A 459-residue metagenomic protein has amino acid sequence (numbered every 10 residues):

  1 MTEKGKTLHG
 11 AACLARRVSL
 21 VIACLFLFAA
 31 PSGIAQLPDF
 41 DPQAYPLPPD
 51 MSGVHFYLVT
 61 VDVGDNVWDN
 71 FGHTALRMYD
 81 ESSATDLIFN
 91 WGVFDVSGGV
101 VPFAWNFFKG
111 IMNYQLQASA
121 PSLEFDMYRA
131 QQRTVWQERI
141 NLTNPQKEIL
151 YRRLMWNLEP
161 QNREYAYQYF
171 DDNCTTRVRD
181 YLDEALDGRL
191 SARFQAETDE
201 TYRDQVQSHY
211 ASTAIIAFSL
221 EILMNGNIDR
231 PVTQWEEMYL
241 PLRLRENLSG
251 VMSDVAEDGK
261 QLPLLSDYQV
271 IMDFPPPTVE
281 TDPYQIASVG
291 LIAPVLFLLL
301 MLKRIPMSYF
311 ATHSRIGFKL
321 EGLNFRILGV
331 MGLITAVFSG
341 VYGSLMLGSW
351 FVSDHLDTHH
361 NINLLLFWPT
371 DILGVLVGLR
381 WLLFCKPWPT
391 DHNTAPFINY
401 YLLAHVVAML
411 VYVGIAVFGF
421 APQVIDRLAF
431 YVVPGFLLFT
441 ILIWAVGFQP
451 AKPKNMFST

Functional and structural regions predicted by a protein language model:
R17-A30: Bacterial N-terminal signal peptides
A35-L37: Boundary at the C-terminal end of the N-terminal hydrophobic targeting segment
S52-Q132, L356-H359: Glycine-rich catalytic cores of cysteine/serine-nucleophile enzymes that process amide/ester linkages in cell-envelope
E124-E200, M307-A311: Active-site nucleophile-His-acid catalytic modules used for acyl/amide transfer and hydrolysis across diverse enzymes
F170-L242: Soluble non-transmembrane domains of integral membrane proteins
E236-S266: Extended, hydrophilic extramembrane loops/domains of integral membrane proteins
D254-D357, L366: Core alpha-helical transmembrane segments of integral membrane proteins
L333, V337-T459: Generic detector of multi-pass transmembrane helix bundles and their immediately adjacent loops in polytopic membrane
